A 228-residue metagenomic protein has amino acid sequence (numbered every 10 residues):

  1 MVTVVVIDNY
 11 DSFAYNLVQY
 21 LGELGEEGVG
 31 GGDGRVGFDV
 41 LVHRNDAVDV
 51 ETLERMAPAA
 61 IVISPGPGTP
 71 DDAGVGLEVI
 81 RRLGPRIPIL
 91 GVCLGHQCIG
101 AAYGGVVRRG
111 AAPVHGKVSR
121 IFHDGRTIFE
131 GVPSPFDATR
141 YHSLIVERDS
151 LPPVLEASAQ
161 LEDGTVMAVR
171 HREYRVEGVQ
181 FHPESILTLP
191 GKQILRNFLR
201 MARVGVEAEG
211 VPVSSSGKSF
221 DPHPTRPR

Functional and structural regions predicted by a protein language model:
M1-V5: Extreme N-terminal starter segment of soluble prokaryotic enzymes
G22, E54-G131, P135, L195-N197: Cysteine-nucleophile active-site neighborhood
E26-F38: Intrinsically disordered, low-complexity Ser/Thr- and acidic-rich flexible linkers and loops, especially at boundaries
D39-N45: Short hydrophobic/Thr-rich beta-strand motif most characteristic of the beta2 strand and flanking loop of CheY-like
C93, H142, H182: Histidine-centered divalent metal-coordination motifs
T127-E173: Catalytic beta-strand/loop cores that center a nucleophilic Ser/Cys/Thr and support acyl-enzyme chemistry
E173, G178-L189: Phosphate-binding/catalytic loops
I186-R228: Acyltransferase
